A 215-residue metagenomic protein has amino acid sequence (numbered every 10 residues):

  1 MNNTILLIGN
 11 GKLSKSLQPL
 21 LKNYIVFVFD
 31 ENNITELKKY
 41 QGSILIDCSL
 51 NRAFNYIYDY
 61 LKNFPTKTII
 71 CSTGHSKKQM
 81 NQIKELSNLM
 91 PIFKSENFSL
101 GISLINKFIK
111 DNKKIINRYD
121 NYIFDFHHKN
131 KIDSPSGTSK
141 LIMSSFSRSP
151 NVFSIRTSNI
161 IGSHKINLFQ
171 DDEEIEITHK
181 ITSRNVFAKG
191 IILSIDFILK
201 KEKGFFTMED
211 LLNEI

Functional and structural regions predicted by a protein language model:
T4-K39, N117-I215: C-terminal substrate-binding/catalytic lobe of Rossmann-fold NAD(P)-dependent oxidoreductases
L13-L17, A53-Y56, I105: Short glycine/serine/threonine-rich phosphate/pyrophosphate-binding segments that cradle anionic phosphate groups
L21, L61, K84-S87, I116: A generic structural signal for well-ordered alpha-helical segments
L37-K39, I44, C48, R52-C71 (+1 more regions): Rossmann-fold NAD(P) dinucleotide-binding segment
K38, N55-K62, N106, K110 (+2 more regions): Amphipathic, non-transmembrane alpha-helical secondary structure
R52, S72-K94, L100-S103, F108-N112: Rossmann-fold NAD(P)-binding glycine/threonine-rich loop
Y58, M80, I105-N106, P135-S139 (+1 more regions): Conserved strand-to-helix beginnings and helix N-cap segments that scaffold or border functional pockets
I70-S72, K94-S95, Y122-F126: Short, conserved beta-strand edge motifs with alternating hydrophobic and charged residues
